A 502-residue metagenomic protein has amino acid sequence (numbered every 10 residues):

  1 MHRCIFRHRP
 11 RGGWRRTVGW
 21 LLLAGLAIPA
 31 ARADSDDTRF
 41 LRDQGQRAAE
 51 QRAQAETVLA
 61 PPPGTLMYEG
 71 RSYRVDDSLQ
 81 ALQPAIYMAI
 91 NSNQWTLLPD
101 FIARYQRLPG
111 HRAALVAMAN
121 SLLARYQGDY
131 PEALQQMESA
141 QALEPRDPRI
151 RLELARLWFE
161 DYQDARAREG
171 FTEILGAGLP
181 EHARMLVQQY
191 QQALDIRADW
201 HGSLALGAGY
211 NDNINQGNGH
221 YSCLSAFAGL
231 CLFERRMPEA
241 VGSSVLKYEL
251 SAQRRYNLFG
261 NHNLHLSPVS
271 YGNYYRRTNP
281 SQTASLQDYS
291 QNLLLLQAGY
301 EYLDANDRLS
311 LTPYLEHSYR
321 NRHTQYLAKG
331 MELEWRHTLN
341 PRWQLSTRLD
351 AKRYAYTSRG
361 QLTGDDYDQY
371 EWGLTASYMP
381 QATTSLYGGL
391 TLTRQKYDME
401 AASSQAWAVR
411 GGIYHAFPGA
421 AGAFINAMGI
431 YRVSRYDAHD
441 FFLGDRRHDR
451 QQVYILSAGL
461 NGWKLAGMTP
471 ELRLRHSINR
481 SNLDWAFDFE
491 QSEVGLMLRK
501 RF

Functional and structural regions predicted by a protein language model:
M1-S35: Gram-negative bacterial Sec-dependent N-terminal signal peptides
D34-G70, S78, I86-S92, T96-A103 (+2 more regions): Gram-negative and organellar
V75, L82: General nucleic-acid-binding
A113-M118: Short, positively charged
